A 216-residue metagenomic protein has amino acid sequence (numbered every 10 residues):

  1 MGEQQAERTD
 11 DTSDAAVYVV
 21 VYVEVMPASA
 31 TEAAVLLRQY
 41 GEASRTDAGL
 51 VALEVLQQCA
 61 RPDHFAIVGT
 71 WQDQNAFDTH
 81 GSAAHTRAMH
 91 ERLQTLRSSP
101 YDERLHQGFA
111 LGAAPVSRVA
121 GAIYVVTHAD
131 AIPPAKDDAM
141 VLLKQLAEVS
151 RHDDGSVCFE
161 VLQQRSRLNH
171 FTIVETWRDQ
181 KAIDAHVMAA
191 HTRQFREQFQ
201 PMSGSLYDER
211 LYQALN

Functional and structural regions predicted by a protein language model:
G2-A16, E54-D63, M89-I123, D130 (+2 more regions): Glycine-rich beta-strand-turn "strand-cap" elements at beta-sheet edges
T12, A84, H186-A190: Residues at secondary-structure transition points
A16-E24, E54-G81, G121-D130, E160-V187: Short, well-ordered beta-strand segments in beta-rich or mixed alpha/beta enzyme and ligand-binding folds
V25-P27, D73, Q107, A131-P133 (+2 more regions): Non-catalytic surface loops within mature trypsin-like serine protease
S29-A52, H85-A88, A135-V157, H191-F195: Short amphipathic alpha-helical segments
R45, Q72, S98, R151 (+2 more regions): Short conserved AdoMet
